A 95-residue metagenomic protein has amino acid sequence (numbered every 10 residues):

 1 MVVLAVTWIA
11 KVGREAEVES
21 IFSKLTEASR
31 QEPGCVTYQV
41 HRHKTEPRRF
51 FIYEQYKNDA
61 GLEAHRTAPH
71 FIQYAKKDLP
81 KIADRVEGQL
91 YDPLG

Functional and structural regions predicted by a protein language model:
M1-V2, G95: Absolute protein N-terminus
V2-I9, Q39-R66: Short, well-ordered beta-strand segments in beta-rich or mixed alpha/beta enzyme and ligand-binding folds
V2-V36, V40: N-terminal first-folded block
V12-G13, K57, L94: Short loop segments at secondary-structure junctions
K24-V36, Q55-Q89: An amphipathic, aromatic/His-enriched active-site/gating alpha helix that lines ligand/cofactor pockets
H41-T45, P80, L94: A short beta-turn/loop motif at secondary-structure boundaries
